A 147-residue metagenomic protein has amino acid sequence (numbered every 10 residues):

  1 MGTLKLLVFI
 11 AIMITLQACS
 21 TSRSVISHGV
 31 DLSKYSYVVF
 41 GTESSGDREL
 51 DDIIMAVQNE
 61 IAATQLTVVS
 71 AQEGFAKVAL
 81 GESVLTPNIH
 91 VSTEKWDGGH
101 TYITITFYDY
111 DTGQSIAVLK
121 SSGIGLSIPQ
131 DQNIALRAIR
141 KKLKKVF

Functional and structural regions predicted by a protein language model:
G2, L6, I10, Q17-L66: A structural "domain/chain start" motif
A11, Q58-N59, F75-L80: N-terminal start-of-chain detector that recognizes signal peptides and the immediate post-cleavage beginning
M13, Y108, V146: Mid-sequence acidic-hydrophobic segments that form the walls of catalytic/ligand-binding cavities or oligomerization
S20-L32, Q58-A63, S115-F147: C-terminal/domain-edge helix-coil "capping" segments
F40, S70-W96, H100-T104: A short, hydrophobic beta-strand-centered structural micro-motif
G46-I54, W96-T101, G125-L136: Solvent-exposed, acidic/flexible segments
V69-A76, T112, K145-F147: Short, highly charged low-complexity linear segments
V91-G125: Amphipathic beta-strand/beta-sheet edge segments enriched in Tyr/Trp
